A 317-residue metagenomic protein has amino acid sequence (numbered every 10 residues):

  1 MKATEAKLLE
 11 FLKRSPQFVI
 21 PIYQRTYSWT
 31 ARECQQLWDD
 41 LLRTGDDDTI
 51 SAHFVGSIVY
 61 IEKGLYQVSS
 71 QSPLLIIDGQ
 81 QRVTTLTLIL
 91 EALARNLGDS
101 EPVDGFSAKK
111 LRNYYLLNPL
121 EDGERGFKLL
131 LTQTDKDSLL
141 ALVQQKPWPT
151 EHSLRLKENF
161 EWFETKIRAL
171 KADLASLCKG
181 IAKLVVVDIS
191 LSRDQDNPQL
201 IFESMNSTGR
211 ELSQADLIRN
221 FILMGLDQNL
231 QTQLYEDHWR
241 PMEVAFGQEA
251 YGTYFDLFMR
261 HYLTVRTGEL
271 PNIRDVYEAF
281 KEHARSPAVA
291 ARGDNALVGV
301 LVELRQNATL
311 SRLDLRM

Functional and structural regions predicted by a protein language model:
M1-I77, T87, L184-D188: Short alpha-helix boundary/capping and kink motifs at helix termini
M1-Q17, L116-V143, D173-S176: Short, compositionally biased low-complexity segments
R32, Q81, T85-L88, I181 (+2 more regions): Short, well-structured alpha-helical interface segments that form or flank functional binding sites
D47-T49, N96-S100, T208-L212: Secondary-structure transition/capping motifs at alpha-helix termini and the adjoining loop/turn into the next element
H53, L97-L129: Flexible phosphate/Mg2+-sensing switch loops adjacent to catalytic phosphate-binding sites
I58-V59, K63-Q80, P119-H152: Aromatic/His-enriched, Gly/Pro-containing loop or helix-boundary segments that lie immediately adjacent to catalytic
V83-D99: Short active-site loop/helix that positions an aromatic residue
L130-M317: Polyanionic (Asp/Glu-rich) segments that form extended negatively charged tracts
